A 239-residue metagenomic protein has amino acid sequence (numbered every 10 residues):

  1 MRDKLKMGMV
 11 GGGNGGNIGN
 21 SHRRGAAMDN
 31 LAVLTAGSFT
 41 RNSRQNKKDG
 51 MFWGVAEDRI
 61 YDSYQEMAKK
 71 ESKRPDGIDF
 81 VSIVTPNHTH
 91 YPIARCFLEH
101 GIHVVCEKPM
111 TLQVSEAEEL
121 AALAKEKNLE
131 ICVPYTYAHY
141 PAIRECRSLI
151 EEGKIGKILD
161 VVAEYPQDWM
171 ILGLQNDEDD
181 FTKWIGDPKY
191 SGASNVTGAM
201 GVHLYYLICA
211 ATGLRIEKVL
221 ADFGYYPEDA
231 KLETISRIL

Functional and structural regions predicted by a protein language model:
M1-V55: N-terminal Rossmann-like dinucleotide-binding module
A36, F80, D160: Short, Asp-centered acidic motifs that coordinate Mg2+ and/or phosphate in catalytic or ligand-binding sites
R59-L123: Beta-loop-alpha module in the N-terminal Rossmann-like domain of NAD(P)-dependent dehydrogenases, especially those
Y61, V105, E130-C132, V162 (+1 more regions): Structural detector of well-ordered beta-strand residues that form the stable sheet scaffold of enzyme domains
E119-Y137, K157-D160: Rossmann-fold dehydrogenase core element
Y137-A230: Predominantly a Rossmann-like dinucleotide-binding segment in NAD(P)-dependent oxidoreductases
